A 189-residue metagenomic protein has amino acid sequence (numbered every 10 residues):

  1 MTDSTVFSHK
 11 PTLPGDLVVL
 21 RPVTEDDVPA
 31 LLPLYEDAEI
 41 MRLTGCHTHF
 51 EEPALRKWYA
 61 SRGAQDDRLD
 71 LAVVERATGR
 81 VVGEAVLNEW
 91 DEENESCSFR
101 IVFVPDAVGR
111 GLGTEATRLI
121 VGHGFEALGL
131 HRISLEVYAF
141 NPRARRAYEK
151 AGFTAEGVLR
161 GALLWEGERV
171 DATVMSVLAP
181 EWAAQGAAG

Functional and structural regions predicted by a protein language model:
M1-A107, R169-V170, V177-G189: GNAT-family acyltransferases
V23, S134-V137, T154-V174: Conserved catalytic-core motifs of GNAT/GCN5-like acyltransferases
A30, S98, V102, E115 (+3 more regions): Amphipathic alpha-helical recognition patches that constitute DNA-binding helices
L32, R118, G122, S176: A cross-family signal for key residues in well-ordered alpha-helices that form functional helical elements
G83, N141, G152: Conserved phosphate-binding and hydrolysis motifs of nucleotide-dependent enzymes
G109-G124, P142-K150: Conserved acetyl-CoA-binding loop-helix of GNAT-fold acetyltransferases
F125-E126, A179: A structural signal for the main folded, soluble domain(s) of proteins
E126-E136: Conserved GNAT acetyl-CoA-binding A-motif
